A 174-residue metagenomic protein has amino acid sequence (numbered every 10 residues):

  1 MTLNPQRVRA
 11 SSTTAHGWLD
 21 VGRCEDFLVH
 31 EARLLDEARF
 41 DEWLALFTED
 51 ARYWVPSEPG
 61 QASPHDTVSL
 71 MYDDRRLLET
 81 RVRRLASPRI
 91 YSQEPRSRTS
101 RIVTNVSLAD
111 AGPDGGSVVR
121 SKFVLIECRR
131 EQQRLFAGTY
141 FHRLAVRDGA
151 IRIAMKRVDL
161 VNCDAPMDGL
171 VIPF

Functional and structural regions predicted by a protein language model:
T2-E49: Short, low-complexity N-terminal intrinsically disordered segments enriched in polar/charged residues
T2-V8, S100, S107-F174: A beta-strand edge to alpha-helix "cap/lid" segment located at domain peripheries
H16-L19, D66, Q132: Conserved aromatic-histidine-acidic binding/catalytic patches
G22-D26, S69, R76, L135: A generic "alpha-helical surface" signal
E31-R33, R89-R96, R130-E131: Short helix-to-loop capping/linker segments positioned immediately adjacent to catalytic or ligand/cofactor-binding
E49-V119: A solvent-exposed, acidic/Ser-Thr-rich amphipathic alpha-helical stretch
